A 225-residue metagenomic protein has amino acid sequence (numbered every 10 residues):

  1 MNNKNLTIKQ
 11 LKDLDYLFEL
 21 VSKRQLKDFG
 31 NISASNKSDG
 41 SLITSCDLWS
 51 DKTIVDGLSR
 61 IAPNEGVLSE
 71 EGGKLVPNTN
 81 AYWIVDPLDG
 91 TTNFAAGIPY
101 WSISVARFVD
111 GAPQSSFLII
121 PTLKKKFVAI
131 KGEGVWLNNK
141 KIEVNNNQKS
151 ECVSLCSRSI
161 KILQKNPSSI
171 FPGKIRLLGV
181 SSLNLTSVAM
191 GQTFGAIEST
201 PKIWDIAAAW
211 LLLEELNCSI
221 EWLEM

Functional and structural regions predicted by a protein language model:
M1-L88: N-terminal subdomain of lithium-sensitive/metallo-dependent phosphomonoesterases centered on the IMPase/IPPase/PAP
V21, Q25, D47, L58 (+5 more regions): Residue-level signal for inorganic ion chemistry
L48, K52, E71, P87-G90 (+4 more regions): Generic detector of well-ordered alpha-helical packing
S69-E71, N139, G179, E224: Short loop/edge segments at beta-strand edges and connector loops that shape dinucleotide/nucleotide cofactor-binding
P77-W136: DPxDG-like acidic metal-binding loop motif
Q114, K141-V144: Short, isolated positions in well-ordered beta-strands
N146-M225: An extended, acidic
